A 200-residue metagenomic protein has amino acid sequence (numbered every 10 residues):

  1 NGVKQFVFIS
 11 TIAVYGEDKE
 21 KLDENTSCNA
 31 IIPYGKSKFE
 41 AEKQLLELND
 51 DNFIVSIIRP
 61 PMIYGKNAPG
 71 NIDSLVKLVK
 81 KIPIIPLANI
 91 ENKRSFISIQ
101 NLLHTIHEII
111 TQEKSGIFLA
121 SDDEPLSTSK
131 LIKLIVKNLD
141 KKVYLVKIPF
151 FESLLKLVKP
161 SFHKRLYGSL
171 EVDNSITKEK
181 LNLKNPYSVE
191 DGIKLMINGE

Functional and structural regions predicted by a protein language model:
N1-P33, L48, F53-S56: Conserved Rossmann-fold NAD(P)-dependent oxidoreductase catalytic core, especially the SDR/UDP-sugar
V14, I63-G65, L102: Conserved sequence/active-site signature of Rossmann-fold short-chain dehydrogenase/reductase
I31-E40, M62-G65, P69, N92-I97 (+1 more regions): Short-chain dehydrogenase/reductase
K43-K66: Conserved beta-loop-beta element that borders a ligand/cofactor-binding pocket
A68-S74, A88-I110, G116: Substrate-positioning beta->alpha
Q112-F162, I193-I197: Mid/C-terminal beta-alpha module of Rossmann-like enzyme folds, strongest in SDR-family dehydrogenases/epimerases
F150-K184: A hydrophobic C-terminal alpha-helical subdomain
K184-E200: Amphipathic terminal alpha-helices
